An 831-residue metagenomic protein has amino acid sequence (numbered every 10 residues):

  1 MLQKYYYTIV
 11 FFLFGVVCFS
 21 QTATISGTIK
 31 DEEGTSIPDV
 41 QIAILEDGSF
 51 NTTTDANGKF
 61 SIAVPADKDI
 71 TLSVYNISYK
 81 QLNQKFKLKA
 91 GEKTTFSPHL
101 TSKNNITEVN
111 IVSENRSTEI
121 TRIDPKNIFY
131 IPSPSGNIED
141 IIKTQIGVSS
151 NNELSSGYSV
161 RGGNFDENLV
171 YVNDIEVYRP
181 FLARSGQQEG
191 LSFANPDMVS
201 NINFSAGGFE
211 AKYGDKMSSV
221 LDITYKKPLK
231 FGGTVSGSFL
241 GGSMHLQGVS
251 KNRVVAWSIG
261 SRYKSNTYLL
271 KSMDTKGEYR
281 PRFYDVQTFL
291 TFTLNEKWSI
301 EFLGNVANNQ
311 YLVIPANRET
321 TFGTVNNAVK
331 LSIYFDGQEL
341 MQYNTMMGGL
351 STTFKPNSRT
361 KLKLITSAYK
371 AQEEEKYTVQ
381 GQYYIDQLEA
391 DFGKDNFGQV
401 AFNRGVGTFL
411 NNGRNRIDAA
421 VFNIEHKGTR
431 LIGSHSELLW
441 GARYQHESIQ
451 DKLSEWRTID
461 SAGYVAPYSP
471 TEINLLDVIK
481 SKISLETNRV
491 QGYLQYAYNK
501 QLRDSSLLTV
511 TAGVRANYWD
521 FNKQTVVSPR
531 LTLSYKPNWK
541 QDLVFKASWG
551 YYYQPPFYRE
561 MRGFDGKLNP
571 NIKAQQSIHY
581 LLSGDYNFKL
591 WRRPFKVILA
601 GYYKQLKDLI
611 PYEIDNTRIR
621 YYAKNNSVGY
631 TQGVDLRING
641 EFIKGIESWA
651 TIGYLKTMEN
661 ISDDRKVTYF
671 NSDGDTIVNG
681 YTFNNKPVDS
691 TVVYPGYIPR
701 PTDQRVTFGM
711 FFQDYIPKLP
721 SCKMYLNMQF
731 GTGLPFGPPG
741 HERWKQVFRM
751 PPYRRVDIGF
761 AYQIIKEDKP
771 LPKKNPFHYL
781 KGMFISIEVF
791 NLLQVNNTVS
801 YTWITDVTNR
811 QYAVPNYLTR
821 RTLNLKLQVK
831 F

Functional and structural regions predicted by a protein language model:
K30-E33, V40-L45, S73-K80, K89-S135 (+3 more regions): Short, acidic, small-residue-rich periplasmic hinge/interaction motif at the N-terminus of Gram-negative outer-membrane
K80, K87-A90, N115-N168, D174-F209 (+2 more regions): Periplasmic N-terminal accessory/gating domains of Gram-negative outer-membrane beta-barrel systems
T234, L240-Y263, K276-P315, E339-L364 (+1 more regions): Transmembrane beta-barrel wall of Gram-negative outer-membrane proteins
T293-N308, Q338-N522, I598, W649: Face-selective signature of the C-terminal outer-membrane beta-barrel domain
A316-N317, W539-L581, P594, G601-N626 (+2 more regions): Surface-exposed extracellular loop regions of Gram-negative outer-membrane beta-barrel proteins, predominantly
K363-S367, A574-K644, G653, E659 (+1 more regions): Membrane-embedded beta-barrel scaffold of Gram-negative outer-membrane proteins
K500-S505, Y603-Q605, N625-G737, Q828: Gram-negative outer-membrane beta-barrel transporters
S648, Q729-P739, Y762-F831: C-terminal beta-signal and adjacent terminal beta-strands/loops of Gram-negative outer-membrane beta-barrel proteins
